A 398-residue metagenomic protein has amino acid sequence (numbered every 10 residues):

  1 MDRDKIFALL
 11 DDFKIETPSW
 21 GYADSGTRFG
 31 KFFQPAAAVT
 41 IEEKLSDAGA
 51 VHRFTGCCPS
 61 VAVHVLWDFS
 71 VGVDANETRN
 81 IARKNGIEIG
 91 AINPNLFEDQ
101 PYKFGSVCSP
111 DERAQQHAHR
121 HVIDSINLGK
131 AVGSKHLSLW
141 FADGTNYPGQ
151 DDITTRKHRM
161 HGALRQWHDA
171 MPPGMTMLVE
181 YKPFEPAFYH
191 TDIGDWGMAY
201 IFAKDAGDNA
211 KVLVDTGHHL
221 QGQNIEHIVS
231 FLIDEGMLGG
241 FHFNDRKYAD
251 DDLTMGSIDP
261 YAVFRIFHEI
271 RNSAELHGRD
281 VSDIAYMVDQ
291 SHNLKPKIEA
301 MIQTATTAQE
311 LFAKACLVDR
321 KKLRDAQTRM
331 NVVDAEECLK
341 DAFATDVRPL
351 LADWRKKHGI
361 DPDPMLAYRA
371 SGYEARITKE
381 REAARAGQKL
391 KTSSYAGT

Functional and structural regions predicted by a protein language model:
M1-Y22, F32, G49, G149 (+3 more regions): Histidine-acidic metal/acid-base catalytic patches
F7-G21, Q34-L66: Catalytic domains of carbohydrate-active enzymes, especially glycoside hydrolases
D12-Y22, V65-D99: Glycine-rich, aromatic-flanked loop segments that form ligand/cofactor-binding clefts across common enzyme folds
G21-A23, V65-W67, N93-E98, F141-T145 (+4 more regions): Active-site-proximal loop/turn and secondary-structure-junction residues that shape catalytic pockets, frequently
R28-F32, S70-V73, E98-Q116, F141-T154: Surface-exposed, active-site-proximal loop segments in enzymatic domains
Q34-V51, H119-I126, G222-F231: Short, acidic/polar
I81, P110-H136, R156-M171, Y373: An active-site-proximal structural segment forming one wall of the substrate-binding cleft that immediately precedes
K103-V107, L139-R156, M177-T191, Y248-A249 (+1 more regions): Active-site-proximal beta-alpha loop/turn segments in soluble metabolic enzymes
